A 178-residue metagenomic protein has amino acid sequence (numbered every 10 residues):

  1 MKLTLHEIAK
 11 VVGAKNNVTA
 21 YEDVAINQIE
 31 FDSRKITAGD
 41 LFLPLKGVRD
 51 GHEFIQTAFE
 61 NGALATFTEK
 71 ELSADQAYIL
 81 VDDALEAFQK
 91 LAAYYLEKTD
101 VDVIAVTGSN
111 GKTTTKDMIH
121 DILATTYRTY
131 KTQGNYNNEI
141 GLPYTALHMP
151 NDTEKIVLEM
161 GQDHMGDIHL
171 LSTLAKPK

Functional and structural regions predicted by a protein language model:
M1-K90: N-terminal leader/targeting and accessory segments in enzymes
K10-V12, F88-K178: Phosphate-binding loop of NTP-binding sites
